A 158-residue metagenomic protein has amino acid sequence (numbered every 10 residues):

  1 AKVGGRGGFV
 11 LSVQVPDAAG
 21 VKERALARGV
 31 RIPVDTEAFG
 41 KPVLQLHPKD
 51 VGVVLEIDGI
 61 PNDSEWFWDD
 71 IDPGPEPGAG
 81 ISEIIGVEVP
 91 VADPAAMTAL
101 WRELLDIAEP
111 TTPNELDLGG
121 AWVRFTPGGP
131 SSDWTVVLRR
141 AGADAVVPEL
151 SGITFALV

Functional and structural regions predicted by a protein language model:
G4, L11-Q14, A18, D35-F39 (+1 more regions): Short capping loops/turns at secondary-structure boundaries
G4-V10, S131-T135: Eukaryotic phosphotyrosine signaling hubs
G7, I32, A108-E109: Residue-level detector of short coil/turn "hinge" positions at structural boundaries
V13-D17, V89-D93, L138-G142: Short beta-strand-to-loop capping motifs
D17-G29, D93-A108: Amphipathic alpha-helical segments
K22-G86, P113-V158: Vicinal oxygen chelate
D50, P61, V91-D93, L105: Generic secondary-structure microfeatures
